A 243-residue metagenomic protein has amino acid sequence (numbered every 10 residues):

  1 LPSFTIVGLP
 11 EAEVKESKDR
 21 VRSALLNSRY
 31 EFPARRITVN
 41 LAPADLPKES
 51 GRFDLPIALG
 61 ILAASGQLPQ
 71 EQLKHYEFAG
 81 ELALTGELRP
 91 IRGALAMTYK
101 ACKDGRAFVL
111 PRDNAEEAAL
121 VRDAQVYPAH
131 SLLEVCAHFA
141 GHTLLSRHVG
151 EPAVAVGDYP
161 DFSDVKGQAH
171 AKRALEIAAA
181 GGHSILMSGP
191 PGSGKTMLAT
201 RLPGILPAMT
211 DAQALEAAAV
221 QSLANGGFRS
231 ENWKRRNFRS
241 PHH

Functional and structural regions predicted by a protein language model:
L1-T200: Peripheral, non-AAA+ core regions of ATP-driven protein-machinery
L62, C136, P203, L215-A219 (+1 more regions): Conserved protein kinase catalytic domain
P152, Q213, W233: Conserved ATP-binding/catalytic motifs of P-loop helicase motor domains
P160-R173, G182-H183, A219-H243: Switch/coupling sub-region of P-loop NTPases
L186-S230: Walker A/P-loop
